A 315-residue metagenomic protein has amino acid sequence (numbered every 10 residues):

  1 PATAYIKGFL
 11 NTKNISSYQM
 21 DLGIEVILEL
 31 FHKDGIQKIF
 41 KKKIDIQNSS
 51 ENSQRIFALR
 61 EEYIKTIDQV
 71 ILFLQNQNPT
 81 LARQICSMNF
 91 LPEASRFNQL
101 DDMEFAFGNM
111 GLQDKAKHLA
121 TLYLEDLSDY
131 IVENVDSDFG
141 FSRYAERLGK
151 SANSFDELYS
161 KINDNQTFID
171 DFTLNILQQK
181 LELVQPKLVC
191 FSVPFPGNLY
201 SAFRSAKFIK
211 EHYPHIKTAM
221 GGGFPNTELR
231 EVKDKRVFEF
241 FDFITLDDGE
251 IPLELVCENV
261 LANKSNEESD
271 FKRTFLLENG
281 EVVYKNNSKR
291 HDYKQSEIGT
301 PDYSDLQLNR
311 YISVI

Functional and structural regions predicted by a protein language model:
A2, I6-N11, S16-G35, V70-D101 (+4 more regions): Glycine-rich beta-alpha loop elements in corrinoid/cobalamin-binding modules across cobalamin-dependent enzymes
Q37, K41, I46, F271-R273: A short, hydrophobic/aromatic-rich structural module that often spans a beta strand with its adjoining loop
K41-N52, F243-I251: Acidic, His- and aromatic-enriched active-site or binding-groove loops in soluble protein domains that engage sugars
I46-Q69: Active-site donor-binding segments of glycosyltransferases and PAPS-dependent sulfotransferases
K294-I315: Radical SAM [4Fe-4S] cluster-binding motif and immediate context
